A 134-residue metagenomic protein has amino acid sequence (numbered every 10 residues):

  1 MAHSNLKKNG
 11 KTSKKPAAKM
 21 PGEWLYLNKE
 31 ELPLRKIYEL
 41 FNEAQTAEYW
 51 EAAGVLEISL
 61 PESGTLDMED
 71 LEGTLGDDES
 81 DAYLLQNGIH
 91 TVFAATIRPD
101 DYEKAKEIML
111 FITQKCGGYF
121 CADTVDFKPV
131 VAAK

Functional and structural regions predicted by a protein language model:
A2-K134: Acidic (Asp/Glu-rich) sequence patches and key acidic residues that form negatively charged surfaces used
